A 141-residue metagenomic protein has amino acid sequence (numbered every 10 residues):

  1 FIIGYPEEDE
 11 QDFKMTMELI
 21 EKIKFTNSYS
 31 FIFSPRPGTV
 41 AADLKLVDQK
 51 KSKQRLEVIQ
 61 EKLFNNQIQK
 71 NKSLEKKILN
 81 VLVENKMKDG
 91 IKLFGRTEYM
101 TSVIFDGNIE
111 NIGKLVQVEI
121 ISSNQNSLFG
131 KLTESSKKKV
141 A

Functional and structural regions predicted by a protein language model:
F1-T39, V58-Q67: Conserved C-terminal portion of the radical SAM core fold that forms the substrate/S-adenosylmethionine-binding
S30, P35, A42-A141: Terminal RNA-binding accessory module
